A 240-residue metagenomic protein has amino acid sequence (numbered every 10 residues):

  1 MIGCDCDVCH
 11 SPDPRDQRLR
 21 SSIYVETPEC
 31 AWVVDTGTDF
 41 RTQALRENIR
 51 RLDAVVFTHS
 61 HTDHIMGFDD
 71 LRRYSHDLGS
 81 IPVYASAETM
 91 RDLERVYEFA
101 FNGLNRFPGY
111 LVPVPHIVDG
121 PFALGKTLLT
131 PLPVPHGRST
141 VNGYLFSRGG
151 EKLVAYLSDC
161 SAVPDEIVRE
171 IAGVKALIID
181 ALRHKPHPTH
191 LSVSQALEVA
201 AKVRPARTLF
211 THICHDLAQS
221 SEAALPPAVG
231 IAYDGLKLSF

Functional and structural regions predicted by a protein language model:
M1-L157, E166, A223-S239: Binuclear metal-dependent hydrolase catalytic cores
S161-F240: Cap/insert and terminal regions of metallo-dependent hydrolase folds
